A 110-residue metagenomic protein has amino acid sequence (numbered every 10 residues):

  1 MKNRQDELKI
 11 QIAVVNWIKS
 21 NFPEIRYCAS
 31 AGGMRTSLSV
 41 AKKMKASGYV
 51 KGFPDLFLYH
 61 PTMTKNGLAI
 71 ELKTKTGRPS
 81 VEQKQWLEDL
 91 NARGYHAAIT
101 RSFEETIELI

Functional and structural regions predicted by a protein language model:
M1-I110: Catalytic phosphate/metal-binding cores of nucleic-acid and nucleotide-processing enzymes, i.e., regions that mediate
